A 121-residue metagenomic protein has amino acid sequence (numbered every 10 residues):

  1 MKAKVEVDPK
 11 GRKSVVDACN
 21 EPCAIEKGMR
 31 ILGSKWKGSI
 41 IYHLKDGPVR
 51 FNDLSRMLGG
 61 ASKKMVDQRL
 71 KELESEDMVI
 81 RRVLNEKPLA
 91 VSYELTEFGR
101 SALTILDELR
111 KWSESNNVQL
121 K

Functional and structural regions predicted by a protein language model:
M1-S14: Long, low-complexity, charged/polar intrinsically disordered regions in eukaryotic proteins
C19-M65, N85-S92: N-terminal helix-turn-helix DNA-binding core of bacterial DNA-binding proteins
Y42, S55, E74, T104-R110: A cross-family signal for key residues in well-ordered alpha-helices that form functional helical elements
V66, L70-L73: Basic amphipathic alpha-helical segments that dock to polyanions
D77: Glycine-centered, phosphate/nucleic-acid-interacting loop/turn motifs that mediate DNA/RNA or nucleotide
I80-R81: Short beta-strand "wing" residues that participate in macromolecule-binding interfaces
N85-L106: Basic, amphipathic "hinge/linker" alpha-helix immediately C-terminal to the N-terminal HTH DNA-binding motif
S101-Q119: Short, solvent-exposed amphipathic helices
